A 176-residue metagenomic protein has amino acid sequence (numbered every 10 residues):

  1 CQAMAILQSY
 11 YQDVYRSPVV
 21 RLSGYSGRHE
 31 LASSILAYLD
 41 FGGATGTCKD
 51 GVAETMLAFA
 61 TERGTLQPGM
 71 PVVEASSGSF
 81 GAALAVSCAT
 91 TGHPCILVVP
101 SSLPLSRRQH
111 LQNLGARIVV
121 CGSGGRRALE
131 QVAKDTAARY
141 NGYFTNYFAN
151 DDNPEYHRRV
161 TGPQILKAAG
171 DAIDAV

Functional and structural regions predicted by a protein language model:
C1-V176: PLP-dependent amino-acid enzyme catalytic core
